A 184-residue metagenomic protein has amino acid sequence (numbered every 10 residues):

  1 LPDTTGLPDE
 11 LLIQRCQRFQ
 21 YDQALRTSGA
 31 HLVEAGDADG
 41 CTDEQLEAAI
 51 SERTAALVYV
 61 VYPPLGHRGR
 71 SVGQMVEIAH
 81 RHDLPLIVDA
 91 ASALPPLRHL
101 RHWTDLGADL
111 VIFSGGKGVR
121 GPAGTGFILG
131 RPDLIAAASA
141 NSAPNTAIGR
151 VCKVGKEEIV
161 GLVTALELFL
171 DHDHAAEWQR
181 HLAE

Functional and structural regions predicted by a protein language model:
L1-H172: Conserved PLP-enzyme active-site core in the AAT-like
L166-E184: Structural signature of PLP-dependent enzymes
